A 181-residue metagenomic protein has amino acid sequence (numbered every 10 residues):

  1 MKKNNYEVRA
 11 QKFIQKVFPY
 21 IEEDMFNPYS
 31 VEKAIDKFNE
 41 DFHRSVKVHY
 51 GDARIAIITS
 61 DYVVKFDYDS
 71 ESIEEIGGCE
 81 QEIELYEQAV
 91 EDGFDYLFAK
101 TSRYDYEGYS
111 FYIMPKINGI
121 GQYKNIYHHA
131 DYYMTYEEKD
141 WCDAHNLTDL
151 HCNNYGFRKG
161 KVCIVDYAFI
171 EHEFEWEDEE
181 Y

Functional and structural regions predicted by a protein language model:
K2-S45: Juxta-kinase regulatory segment immediately upstream of eukaryotic protein kinase catalytic domains
R44-Q88: ATP-binding glycine-rich loop module of kinase domains
G51-D52, E107-Y109, L150-C152: Short, surface-exposed coil-to-beta transition loops
I58-V63, E107, P115-N118, H145 (+1 more regions): Short, solvent-exposed coil/turn segments at beta-strand boundaries
Y68, E87-M134: Conserved structural core of kinase catalytic domains
E71-I83, Q122-Y132, F174: Active-site-adjacent loop/helix micro-motif of nuclease/hydrolase catalytic cores
E138-H145: Protein kinase catalytic-loop region centered on the HRD/HxD motif
N146-Y181: Catalytic activation segment of kinase domains across protein kinase-like and atypical kinase folds
